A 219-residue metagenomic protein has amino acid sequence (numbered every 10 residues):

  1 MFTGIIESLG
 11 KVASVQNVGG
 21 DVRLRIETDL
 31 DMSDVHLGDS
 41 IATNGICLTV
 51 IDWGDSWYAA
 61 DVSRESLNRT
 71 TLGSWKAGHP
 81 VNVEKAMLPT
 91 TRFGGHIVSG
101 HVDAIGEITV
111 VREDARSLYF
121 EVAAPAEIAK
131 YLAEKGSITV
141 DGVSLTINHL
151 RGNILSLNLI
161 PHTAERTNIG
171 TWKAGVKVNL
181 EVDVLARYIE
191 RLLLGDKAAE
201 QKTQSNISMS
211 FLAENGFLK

Functional and structural regions predicted by a protein language model:
M1-K219: Conserved loop->alpha-helix
